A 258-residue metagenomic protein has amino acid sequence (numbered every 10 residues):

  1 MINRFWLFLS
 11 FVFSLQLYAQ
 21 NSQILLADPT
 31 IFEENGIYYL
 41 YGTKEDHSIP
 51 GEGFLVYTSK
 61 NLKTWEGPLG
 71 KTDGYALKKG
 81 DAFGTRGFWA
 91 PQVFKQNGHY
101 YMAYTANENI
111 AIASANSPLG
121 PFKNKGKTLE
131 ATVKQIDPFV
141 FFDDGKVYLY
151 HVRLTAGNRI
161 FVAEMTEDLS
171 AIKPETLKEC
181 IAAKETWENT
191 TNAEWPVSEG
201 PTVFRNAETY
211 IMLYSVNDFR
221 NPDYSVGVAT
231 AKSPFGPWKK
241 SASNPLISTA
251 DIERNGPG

Functional and structural regions predicted by a protein language model:
M1-Q20: Bacterial Sec-dependent N-terminal signal peptides
Y18-G258: Carbohydrate-active catalytic/glycan-binding domains of CAZyme proteins, especially the secreted or lumenal ectodomains
